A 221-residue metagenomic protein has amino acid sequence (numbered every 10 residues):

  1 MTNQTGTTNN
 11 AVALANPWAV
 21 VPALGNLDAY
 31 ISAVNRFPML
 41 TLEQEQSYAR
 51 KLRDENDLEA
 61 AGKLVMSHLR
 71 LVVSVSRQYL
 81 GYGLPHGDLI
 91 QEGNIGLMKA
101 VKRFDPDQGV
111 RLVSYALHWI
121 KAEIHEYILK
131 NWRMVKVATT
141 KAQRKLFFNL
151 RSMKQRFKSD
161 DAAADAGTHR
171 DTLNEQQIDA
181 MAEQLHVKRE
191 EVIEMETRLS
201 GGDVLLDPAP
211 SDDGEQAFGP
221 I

Functional and structural regions predicted by a protein language model:
T2, T7-N9, A19-I31, L129 (+1 more regions): Charged, low-cysteine interdomain linkers and short loop/connector segments that bridge structured helical modules
L14-V137, K141-A163, A180: Alpha-helical promoter-recognition and RNA polymerase-docking modules of transcription initiation factors, dominated by
